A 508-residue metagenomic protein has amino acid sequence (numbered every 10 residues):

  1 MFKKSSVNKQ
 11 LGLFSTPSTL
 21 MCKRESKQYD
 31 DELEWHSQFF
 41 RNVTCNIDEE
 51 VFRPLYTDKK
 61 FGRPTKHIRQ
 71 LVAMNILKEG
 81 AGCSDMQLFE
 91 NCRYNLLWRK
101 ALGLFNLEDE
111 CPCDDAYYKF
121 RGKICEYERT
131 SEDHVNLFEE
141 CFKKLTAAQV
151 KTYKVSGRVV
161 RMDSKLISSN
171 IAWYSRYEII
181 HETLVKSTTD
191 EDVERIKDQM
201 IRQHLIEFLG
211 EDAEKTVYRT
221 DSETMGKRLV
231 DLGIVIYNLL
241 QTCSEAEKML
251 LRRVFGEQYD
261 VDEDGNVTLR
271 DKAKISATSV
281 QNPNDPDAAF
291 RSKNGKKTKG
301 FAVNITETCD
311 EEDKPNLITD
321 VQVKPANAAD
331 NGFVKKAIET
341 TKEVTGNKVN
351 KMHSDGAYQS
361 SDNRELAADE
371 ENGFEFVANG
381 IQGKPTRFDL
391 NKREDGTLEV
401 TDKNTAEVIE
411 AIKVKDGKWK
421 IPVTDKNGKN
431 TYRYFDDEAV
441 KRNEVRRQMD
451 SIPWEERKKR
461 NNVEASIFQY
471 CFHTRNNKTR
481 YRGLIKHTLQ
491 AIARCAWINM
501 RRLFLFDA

Functional and structural regions predicted by a protein language model:
M1-C45, N427-G428, V440-R442: Charged, often Cys/His-bearing segments associated with DNA-binding zinc-finger transcription factors
N8-Q10, F14, Q28-Y29, V43-N46 (+6 more regions): Intrinsically disordered, low-complexity segments enriched in polar/charged small residues
L13, F52-R53, A81, N462 (+1 more regions): Intrinsically disordered, low-complexity segments enriched in glycine/proline and serine/threonine
E25-Q38, H67, D163, D285 (+1 more regions): Secondary-structure junction/capping motif
D30-A73: Basic, short loop/linker segments at the boundary and entry of helix-turn-helix/winged-helix-like folds
L55-Q70, L77-D133: Trp/Phe/Arg-rich N-terminal binding region typifying the photolyase-homology
R69-I76, A491, C495: Short amphipathic alpha-helical face segments that pack within enzyme cores and frequently flank/anchor catalytic
Q87, C92, N106, E110 (+1 more regions): Anion-binding and metal-coordination hotspots
